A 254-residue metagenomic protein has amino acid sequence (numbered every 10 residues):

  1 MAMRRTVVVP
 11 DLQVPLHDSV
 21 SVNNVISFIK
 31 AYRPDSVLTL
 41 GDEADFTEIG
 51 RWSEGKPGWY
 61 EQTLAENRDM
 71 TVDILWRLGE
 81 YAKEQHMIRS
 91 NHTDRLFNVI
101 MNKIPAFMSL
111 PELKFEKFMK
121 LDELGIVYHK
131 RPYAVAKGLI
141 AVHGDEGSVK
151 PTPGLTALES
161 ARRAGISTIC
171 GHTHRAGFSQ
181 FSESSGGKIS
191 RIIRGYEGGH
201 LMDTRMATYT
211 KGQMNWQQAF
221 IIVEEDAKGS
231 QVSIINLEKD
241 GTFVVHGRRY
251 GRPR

Functional and structural regions predicted by a protein language model:
M1-V7, Y133-I140: Beta-strand-turn-beta hairpins that frame and shape the catalytic cleft of phosphate-ester-processing enzymes
A2-V8, A31-Y32, I235-P253: Polar, enzyme-active/binding microenvironments
T6-V8, L38-L40, A141-H143, I169-C170: Structural motif
V9-L121: Core catalytic region of metal-dependent phosphoesterases/phosphodiesterases, especially metallo-beta-lactamase-like
N23-I26, D73-L75, V127-K130, P153-A157: A generic local structural motif
H86-H92, V127-P132, I234-K239: Acidic carboxylate-rich catalytic motifs and surrounding loops in phosphoryl-/glycosyl-chemistry enzymes
F118-G138: Short acidic low-complexity segments
G138-I235: Conserved beta-sheet core of the metallophosphoesterase superfamily
